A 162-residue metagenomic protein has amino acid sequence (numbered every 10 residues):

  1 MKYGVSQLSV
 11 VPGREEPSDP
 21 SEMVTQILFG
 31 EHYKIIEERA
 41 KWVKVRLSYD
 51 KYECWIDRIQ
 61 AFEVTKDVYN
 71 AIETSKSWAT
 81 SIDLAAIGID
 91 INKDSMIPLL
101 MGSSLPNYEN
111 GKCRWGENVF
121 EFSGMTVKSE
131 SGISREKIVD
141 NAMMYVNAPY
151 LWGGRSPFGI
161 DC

Functional and structural regions predicted by a protein language model:
M1-Y3, T25, F29-K34, R39-A40 (+3 more regions): Boundary regions of SH3-family modules and the immediately adjacent low-complexity/disordered segments in eukaryotic
Q7-S9: OB/S1-fold single-stranded nucleic-acid-binding modules and their adjacent gly/ser/pro-rich low-complexity linkers
P20: Intrinsically disordered, low-complexity polar regions and short flexible loop motifs
Y150-G154: Surface-exposed patches in mature extracellular/periplasmic domains of secreted proteins
S156-C162: Active-site nucleophilic cysteine motif
